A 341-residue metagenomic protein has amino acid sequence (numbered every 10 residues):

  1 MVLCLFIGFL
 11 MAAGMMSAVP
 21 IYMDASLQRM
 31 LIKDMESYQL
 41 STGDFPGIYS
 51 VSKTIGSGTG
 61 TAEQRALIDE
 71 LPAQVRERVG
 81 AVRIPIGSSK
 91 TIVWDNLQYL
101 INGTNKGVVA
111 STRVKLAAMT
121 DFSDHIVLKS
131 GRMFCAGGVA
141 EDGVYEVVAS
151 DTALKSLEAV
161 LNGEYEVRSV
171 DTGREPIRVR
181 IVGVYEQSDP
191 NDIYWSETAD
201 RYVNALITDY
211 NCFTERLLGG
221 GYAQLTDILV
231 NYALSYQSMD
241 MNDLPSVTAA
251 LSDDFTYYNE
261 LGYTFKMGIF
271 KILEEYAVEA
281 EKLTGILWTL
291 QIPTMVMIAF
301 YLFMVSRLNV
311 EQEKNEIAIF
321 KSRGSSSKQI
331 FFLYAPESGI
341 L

Functional and structural regions predicted by a protein language model:
M1-I298: Membrane transport/envelope proteins' first extracytoplasmic loop
S26, F300-I340: Interfacial "coupling" helices/loops that link adjacent transmembrane helices in transporter permeases
